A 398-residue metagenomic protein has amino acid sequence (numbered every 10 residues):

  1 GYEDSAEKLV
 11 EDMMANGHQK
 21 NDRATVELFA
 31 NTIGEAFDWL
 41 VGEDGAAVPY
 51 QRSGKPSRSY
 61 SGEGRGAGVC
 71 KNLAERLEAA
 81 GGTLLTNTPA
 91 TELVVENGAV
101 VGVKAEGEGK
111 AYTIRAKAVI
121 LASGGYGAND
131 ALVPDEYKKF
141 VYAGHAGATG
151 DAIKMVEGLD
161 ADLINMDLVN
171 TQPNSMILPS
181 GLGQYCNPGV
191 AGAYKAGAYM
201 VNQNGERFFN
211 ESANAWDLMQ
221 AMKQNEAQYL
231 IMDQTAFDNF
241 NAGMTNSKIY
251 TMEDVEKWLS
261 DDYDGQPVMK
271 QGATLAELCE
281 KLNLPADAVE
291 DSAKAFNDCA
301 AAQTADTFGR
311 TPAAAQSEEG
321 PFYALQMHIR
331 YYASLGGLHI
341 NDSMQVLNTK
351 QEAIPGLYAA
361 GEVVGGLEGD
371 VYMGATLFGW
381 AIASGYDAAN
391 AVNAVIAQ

Functional and structural regions predicted by a protein language model:
G1-T83, A198-M200, N204-R207, T235-F237 (+1 more regions): Conserved N-terminal/central alpha/beta ligand/cofactor-binding core
G1-Y2, Q184-Y185, T376: Conserved N-terminal glycine-rich FAD pyrophosphate-binding loop of Rossmann-like flavoproteins
E63-K117, I153-L159, L338-H339: Helical element adjacent to the flavin cofactor pocket in flavoenzyme catalytic cores
E92, A288-V371: A glycine-rich dinucleotide-binding beta-alpha-beta segment and adjacent secondary-structure elements that constitute
G107, I114-P179, F378, D387: Glycine-rich loop(s) and the adjacent beta-strand/alpha-helix scaffold that form part
A152-D162, P285, E290, W380-Q398: Internal hydrophobic alpha-helix adjacent to the cofactor/substrate pocket in enzyme cavities
I153-M155, D162-L284: An anion/pyrophosphate-binding glycine-rich loop and adjacent beta-alpha core in soluble alpha-beta enzymes
A193-K195, Y332-S334, G374: Short, small/polar residue-rich loop motifs at catalytic or cofactor-binding pockets
